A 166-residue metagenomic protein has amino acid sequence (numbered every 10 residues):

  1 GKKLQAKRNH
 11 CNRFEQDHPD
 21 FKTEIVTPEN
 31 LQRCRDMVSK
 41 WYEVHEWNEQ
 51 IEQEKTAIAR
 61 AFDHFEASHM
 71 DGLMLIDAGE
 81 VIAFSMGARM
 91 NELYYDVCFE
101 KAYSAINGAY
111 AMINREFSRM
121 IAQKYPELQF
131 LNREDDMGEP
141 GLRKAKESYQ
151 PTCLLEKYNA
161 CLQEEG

Functional and structural regions predicted by a protein language model:
G1-W47: Acyltransferase donor/substrate-recognition loop-hinge adjacent to the catalytic core
K2, A6, V26-R33, Q53 (+4 more regions): Short, contiguous, pocket-lining structural segments that sit at or immediately flank catalytic/ligand-binding sites
Q5-R8, L162-G166: C-terminal "cap" of GNAT-fold acetyltransferases
H10, M37, A57-A61, E116-F117 (+1 more regions): Short, hydrophobic/aromatic alpha-helical segments in well-folded domains
R13, K40, A61-H64, M120-K124: A generic secondary-structure signal
H18, E66-S68, Y125-P126: A structural signal for short coil/turn segments at secondary-structure junctions
R33-V81: Short, conserved active-site entrance elements at the starts or edges of catalytic domains
G72-Q163: Aromatic (often tryptophan-rich) hydrophobic motifs at membrane interfaces
